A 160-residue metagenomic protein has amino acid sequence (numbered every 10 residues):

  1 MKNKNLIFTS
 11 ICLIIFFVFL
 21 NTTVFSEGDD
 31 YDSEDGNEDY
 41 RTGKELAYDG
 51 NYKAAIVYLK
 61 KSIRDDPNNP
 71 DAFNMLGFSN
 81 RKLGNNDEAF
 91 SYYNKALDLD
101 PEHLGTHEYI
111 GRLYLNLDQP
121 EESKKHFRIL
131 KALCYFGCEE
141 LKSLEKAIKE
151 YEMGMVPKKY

Functional and structural regions predicted by a protein language model:
G28-G36, K124-Y160: Terminal, low-structured helical/coil segments at or just beyond the last alpha-helical repeat
E34-D65: Alpha-helical segment of the N-proximal tetratricopeptide repeat
D65, L99, A132-F136: Structural marker of alpha-solenoid helical repeat scaffolds
M75, Y109, S143-A147: Canonical tetratricopeptide repeat
